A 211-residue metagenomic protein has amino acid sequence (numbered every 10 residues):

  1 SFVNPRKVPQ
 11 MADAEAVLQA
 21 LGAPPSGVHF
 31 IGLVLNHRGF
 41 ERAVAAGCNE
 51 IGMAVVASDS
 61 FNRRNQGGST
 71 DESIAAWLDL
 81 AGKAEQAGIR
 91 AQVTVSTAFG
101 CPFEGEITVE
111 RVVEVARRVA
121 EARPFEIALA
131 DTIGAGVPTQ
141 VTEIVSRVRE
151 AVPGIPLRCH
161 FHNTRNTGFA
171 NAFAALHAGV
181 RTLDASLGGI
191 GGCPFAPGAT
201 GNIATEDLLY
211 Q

Functional and structural regions predicted by a protein language model:
S1-A20, A54-G68, T97-F103, A128-P138 (+1 more regions): Glycine-rich, proline-tolerant flexible connector loops at the mouths of alpha/beta enzymes
K7-G32, D71-Q92, E114-R118, T139-C159 (+1 more regions): Alpha-helix-loop-beta-strand connector modules within alpha/beta enzyme cores
Q10-M11, E41-G47, F103-V112, V137-R149 (+1 more regions): Distinct, well-ordered alpha-helical segments
H37-G47, A76-Q86, R117, A172-A175: Short amphipathic alpha-helices and their capping/turn segments at secondary-structure boundaries
N49-S58, Q92-S96, G179-L187: Non-cysteine beta-strand/loop elements that form the S-adenosyl-L-methionine
S58-Q66, T70-T132: Conserved anion-binding
T132-Q211: Catalytic alpha/beta core domains of metabolic enzymes, predominantly
